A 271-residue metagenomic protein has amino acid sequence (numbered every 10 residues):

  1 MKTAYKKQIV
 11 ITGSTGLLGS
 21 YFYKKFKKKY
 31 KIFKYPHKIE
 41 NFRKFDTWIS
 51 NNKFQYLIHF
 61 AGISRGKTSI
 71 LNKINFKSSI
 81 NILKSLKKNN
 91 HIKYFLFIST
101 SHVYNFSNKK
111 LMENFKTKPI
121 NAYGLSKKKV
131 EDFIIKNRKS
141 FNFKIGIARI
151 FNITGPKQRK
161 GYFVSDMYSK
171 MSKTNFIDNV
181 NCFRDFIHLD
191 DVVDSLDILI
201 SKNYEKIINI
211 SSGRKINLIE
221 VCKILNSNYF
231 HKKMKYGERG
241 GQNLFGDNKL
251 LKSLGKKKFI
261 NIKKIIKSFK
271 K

Functional and structural regions predicted by a protein language model:
K2-K27: N-terminal Rossmann NAD(P)H-binding glycine-rich loop of SDR-like oxidoreductase domains
T12, L57-A61, F95-S101, A148-I150: SDR active-site strand-loop-helix element
K31-W48, I70: Adenosine-cofactor binding site in Rossmann-like domains, unifying the SAM/SAH pocket of S-adenosylmethionine-dependent
F45-K77: NAD(P)H-binding glycine-rich loop region in Rossmannoid oxidoreductase-like domains and their noncatalytic homologs
N75, Y123, K127: Active-site YXXXK catalytic motif of short-chain dehydrogenase/reductase
N81-A122: Conserved Rossmann-fold NAD(P)-dependent oxidoreductase catalytic core, especially the SDR/UDP-sugar
D132-R184, L189, V193, L225: NAD(P)-dependent short-chain dehydrogenase/reductase
K173-K271: C-terminal substrate-binding subdomain of Rossmann-fold SDR/epimerase-dehydratase oxidoreductases
